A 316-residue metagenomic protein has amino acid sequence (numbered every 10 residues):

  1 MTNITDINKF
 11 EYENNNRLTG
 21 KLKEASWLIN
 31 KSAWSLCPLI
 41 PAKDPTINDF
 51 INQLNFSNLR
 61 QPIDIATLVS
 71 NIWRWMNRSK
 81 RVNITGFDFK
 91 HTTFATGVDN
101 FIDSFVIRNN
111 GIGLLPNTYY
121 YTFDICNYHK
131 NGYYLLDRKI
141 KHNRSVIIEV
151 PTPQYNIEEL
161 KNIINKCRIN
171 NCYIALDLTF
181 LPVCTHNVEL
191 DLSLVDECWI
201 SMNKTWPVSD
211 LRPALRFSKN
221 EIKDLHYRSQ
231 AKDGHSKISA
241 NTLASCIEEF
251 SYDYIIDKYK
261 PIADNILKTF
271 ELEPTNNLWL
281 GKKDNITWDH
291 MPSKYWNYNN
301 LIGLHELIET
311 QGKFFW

Functional and structural regions predicted by a protein language model:
T2-H91, A95-W316: PLP-dependent class I/II
